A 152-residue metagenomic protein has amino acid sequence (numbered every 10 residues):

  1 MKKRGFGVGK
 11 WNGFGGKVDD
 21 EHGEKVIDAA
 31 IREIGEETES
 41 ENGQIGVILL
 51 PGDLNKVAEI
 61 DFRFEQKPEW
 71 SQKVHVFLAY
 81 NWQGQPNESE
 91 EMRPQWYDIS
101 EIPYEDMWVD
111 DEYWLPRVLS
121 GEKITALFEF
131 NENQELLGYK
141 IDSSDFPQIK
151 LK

Functional and structural regions predicted by a protein language model:
M1-G13, N55: N-terminal strand-loop-strand
R4, I102, N131-E135: Short acidic/polar capping segments at secondary-structure boundaries
G9, G13, K17-D20, T125: Short, electropositive, low-hydrophobicity segments enriched in small/polar residues
V18-G52, I60-V118, G138-K152: Unchanged
A58-I60, E132: A general secondary-structure junction signal
V118-K140: Short, active-site-adjacent segments that bind or coordinate small-molecule cofactors and metal centers
